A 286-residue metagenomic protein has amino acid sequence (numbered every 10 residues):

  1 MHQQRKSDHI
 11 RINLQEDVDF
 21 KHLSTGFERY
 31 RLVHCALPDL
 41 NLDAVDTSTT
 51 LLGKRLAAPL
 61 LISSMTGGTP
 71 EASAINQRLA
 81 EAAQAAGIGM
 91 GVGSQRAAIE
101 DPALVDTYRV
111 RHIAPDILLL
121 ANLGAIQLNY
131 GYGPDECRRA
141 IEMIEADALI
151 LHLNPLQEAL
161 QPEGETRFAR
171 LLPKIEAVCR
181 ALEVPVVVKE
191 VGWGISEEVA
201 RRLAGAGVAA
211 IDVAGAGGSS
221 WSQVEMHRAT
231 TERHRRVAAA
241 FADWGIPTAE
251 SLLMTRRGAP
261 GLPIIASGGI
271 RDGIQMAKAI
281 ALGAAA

Functional and structural regions predicted by a protein language model:
M1-L52, L56: An N-cap/entry alpha-helix motif that binds or orients negatively charged groups
T50-K54, R78-A85, T107-D116, C137-E145 (+1 more regions): Acidic (Asp/Glu)-rich catalytic clusters
L51-A103: Active-site cofactor/substrate anionic-group-binding motifs, chiefly glycine- and Lys/Arg-rich phosphate-binding loops
L60-S63, I88-G93, L119-L123, D147 (+4 more regions): Hydrophobic faces of well-ordered beta-strands that scaffold small-molecule active sites in alpha/beta enzyme cores
M65-G67, Q95-A97, N122-L128, N154-L156 (+3 more regions): Active-site beta-loop-alpha junctions enriched in small/polar residues
E71-Q77, A97-P115, L128-D135, Q157-A181 (+3 more regions): Active-site-adjacent beta->alpha loops and helix N-cap segments on the catalytic face of soluble alpha/beta enzymes
L153-L160, R233-V237: Gly-rich Lys/Arg/Thr-decorated short loops/hinges at beta-loop-alpha junctions or inter-strand turns that position
A169-A286: Glycine-rich phosphate/ribose-binding loops and adjacent secondary-structure elements that form binding surfaces
